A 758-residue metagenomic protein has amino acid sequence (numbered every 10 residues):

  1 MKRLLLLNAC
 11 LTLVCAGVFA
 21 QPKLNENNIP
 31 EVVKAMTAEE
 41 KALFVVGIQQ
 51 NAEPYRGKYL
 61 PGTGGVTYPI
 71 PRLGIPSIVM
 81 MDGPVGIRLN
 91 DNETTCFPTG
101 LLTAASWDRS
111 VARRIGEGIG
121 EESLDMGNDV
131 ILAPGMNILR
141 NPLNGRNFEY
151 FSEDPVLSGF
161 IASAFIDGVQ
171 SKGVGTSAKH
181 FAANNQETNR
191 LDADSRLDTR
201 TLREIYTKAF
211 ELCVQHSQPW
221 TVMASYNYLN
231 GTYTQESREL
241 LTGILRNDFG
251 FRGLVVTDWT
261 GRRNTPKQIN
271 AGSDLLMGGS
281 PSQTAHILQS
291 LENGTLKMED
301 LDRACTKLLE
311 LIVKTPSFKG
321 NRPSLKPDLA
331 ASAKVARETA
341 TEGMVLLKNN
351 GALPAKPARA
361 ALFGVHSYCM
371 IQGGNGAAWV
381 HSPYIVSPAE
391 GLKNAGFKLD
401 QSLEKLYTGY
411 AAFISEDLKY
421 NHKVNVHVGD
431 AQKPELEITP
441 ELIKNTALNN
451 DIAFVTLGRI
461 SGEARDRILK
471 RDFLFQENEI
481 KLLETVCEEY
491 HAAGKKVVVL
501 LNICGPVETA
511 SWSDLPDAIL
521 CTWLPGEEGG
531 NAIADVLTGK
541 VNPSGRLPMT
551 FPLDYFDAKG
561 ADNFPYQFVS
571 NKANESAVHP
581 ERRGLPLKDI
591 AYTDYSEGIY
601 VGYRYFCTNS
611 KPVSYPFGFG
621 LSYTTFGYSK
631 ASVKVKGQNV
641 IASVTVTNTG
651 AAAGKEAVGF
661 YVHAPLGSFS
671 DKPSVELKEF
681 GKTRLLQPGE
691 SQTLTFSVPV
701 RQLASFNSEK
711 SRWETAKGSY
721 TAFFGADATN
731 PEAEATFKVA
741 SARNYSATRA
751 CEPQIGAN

Functional and structural regions predicted by a protein language model:
M1-K23: Bacterial Sec-dependent N-terminal signal peptides
F19-S705, R712-T729, A750-N758: Glycoside hydrolase catalytic-domain context in secreted enzymes
P731-A747: Short beta-strand elements
